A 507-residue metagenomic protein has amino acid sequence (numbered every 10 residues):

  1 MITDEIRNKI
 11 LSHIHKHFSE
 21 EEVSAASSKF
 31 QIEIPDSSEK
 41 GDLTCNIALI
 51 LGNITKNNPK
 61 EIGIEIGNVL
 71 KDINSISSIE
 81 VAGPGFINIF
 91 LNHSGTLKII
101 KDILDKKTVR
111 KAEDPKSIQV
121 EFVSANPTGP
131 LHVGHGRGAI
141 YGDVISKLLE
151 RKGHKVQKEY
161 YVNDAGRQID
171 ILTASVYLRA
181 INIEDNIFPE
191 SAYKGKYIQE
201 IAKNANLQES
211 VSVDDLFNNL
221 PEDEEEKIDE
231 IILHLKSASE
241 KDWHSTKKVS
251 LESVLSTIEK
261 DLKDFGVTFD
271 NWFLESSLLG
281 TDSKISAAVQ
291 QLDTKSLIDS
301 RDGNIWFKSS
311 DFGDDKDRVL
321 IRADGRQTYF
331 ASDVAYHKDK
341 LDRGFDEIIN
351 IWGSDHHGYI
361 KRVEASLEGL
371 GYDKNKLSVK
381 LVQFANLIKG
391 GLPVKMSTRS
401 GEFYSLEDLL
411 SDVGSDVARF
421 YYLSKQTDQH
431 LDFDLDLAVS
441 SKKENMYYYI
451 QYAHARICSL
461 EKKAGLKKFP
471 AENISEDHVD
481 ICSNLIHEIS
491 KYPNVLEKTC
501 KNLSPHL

Functional and structural regions predicted by a protein language model:
M1-L97, A112-L507: Non-catalytic interaction-recognition regions
K98-I103: Short, charged, solvent-exposed linker or helix-capping segments at domain edges/interfaces that act as flexible hinges
L104-E113: Flexible, low-complexity linker/hinge segments
